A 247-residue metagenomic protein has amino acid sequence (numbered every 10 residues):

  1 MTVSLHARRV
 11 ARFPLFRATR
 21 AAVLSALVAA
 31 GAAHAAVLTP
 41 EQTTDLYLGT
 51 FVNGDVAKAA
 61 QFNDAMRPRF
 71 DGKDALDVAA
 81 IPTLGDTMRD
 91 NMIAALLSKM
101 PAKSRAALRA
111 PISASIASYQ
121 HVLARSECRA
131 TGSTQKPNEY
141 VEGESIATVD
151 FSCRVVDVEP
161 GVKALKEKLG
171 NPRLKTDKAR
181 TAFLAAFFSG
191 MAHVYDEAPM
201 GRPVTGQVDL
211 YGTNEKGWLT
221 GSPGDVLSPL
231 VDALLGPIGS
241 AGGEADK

Functional and structural regions predicted by a protein language model:
M1-R17: N-terminal secretory signal peptides that target proteins for export/translocation
R12, E142, G243-K247: A short, highly charged, low-complexity intrinsically disordered segment
R17-R20, F187: Prokaryotic Sec-type signal peptides and long signal-anchor helices with extended Leu/Ile/Val-rich h-regions
T19-A30: Bacterial N-terminal signal peptides
G31-A35: Sec/Tat signal peptide C-region and signal peptidase I cleavage site
A36-A114: Core segments of small alpha/beta cavity-forming domains
M88-T176: Surface-exposed, charged secondary-structure patches
G161-K247: Low-complexity, intrinsically disordered terminal/linker segments enriched in charged and Gly/Pro repeats
